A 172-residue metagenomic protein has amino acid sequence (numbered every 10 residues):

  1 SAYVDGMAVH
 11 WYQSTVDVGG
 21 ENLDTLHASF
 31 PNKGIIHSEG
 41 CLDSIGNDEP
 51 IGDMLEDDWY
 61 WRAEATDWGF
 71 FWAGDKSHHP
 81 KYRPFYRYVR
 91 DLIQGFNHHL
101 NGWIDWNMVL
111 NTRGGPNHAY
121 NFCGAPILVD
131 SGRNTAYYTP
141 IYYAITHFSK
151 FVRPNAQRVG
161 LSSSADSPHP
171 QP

Functional and structural regions predicted by a protein language model:
S1-D48, D53-A65: Active-site neighborhood of glycoside hydrolase catalytic domains
S1-G6, V152-P154, P170-P172: Short intrinsically disordered, low-complexity coil segments enriched in acidic
V4, N32, L100, P140-Y142 (+1 more regions): Active-site lining segments that contact anionic ligands and/or coordinate catalytic metals
T15-V16, V152-A156: Short amphipathic alpha-helical segments with coiled-coil-like heptad repeat character
N22-L26, R90-Q94, H169-P172: Generic recognition of flexible, low-complexity loop/linker segments
H37-K150, V159-S164: Aromatic/acidic polysaccharide-binding cleft in carbohydrate-active enzymes
A156-P172: Surface beta-strand/loop "capping" patches
